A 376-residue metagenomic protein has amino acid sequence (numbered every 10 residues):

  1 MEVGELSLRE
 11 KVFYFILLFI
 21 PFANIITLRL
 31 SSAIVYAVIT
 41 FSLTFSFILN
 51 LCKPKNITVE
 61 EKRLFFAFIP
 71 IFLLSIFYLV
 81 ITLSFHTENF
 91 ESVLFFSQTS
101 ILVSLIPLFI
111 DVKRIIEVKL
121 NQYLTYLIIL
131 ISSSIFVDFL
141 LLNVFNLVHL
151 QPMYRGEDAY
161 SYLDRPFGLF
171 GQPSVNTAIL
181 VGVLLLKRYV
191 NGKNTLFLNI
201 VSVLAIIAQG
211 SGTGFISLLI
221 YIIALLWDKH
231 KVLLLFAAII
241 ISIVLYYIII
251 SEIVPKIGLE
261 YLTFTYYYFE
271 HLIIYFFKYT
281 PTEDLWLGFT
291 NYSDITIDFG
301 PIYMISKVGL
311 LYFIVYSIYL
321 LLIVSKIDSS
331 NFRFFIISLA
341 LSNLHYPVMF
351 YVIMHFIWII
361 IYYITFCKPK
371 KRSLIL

Functional and structural regions predicted by a protein language model:
M1-P255, Y275-F276, I297-L376: Hydrophobic transmembrane helix bundles of membrane-integrated enzymes that assemble and modify cell-envelope
Q209-G212, T265-F269: Hydrophobic alpha-helical segments and helix-packing faces
I253-L259, L287-F289: Juxtamembrane interface at the ends
K256, Y261, Y268-L272: Primarily interfacial, aromatic-capped hydrophobic alpha-helices that serve as membrane anchors
E260-Y261, T265, I295-P301: Membrane-helix boundary/interfacial segments in multi-pass membrane proteins
Y266-T296, G309-I314: TM-adjacent membrane-interface loops and short helices in multi-pass inner/ER membrane proteins
